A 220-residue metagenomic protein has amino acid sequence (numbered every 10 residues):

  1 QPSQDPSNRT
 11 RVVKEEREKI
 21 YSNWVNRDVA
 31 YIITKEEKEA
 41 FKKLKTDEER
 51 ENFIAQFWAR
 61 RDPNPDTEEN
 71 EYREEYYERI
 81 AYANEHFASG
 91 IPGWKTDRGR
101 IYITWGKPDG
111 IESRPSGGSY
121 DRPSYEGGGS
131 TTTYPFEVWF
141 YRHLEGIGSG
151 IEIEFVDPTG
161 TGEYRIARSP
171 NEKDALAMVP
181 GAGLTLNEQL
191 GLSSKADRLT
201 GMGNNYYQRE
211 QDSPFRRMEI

Functional and structural regions predicted by a protein language model:
Q1-I220: Scaffold/interface architecture of coatomer-like assemblies
